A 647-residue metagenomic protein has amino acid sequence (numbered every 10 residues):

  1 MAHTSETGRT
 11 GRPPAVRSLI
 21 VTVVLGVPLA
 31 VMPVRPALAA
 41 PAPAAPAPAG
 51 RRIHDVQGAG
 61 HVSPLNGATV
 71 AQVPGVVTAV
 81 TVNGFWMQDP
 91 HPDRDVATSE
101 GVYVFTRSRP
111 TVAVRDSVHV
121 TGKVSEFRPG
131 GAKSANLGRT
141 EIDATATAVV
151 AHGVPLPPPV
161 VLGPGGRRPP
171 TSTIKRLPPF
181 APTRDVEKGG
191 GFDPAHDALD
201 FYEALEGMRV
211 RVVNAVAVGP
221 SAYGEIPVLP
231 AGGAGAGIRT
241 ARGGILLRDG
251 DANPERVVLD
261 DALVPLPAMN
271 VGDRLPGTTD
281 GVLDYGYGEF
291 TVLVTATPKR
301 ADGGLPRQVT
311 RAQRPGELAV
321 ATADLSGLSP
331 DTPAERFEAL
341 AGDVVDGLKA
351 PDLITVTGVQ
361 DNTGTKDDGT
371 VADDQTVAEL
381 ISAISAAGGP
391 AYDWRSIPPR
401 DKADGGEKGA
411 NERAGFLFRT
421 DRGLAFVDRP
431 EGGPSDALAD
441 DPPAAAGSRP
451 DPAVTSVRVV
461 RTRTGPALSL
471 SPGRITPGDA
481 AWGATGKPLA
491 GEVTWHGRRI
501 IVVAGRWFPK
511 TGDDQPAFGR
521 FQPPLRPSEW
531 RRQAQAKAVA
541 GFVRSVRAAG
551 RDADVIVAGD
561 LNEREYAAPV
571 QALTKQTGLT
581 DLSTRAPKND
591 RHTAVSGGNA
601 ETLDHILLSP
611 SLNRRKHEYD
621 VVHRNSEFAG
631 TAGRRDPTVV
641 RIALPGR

Functional and structural regions predicted by a protein language model:
M1-A42: Secretory targeting and sorting signals
T7-T10, L38-P48, P220-S221, P227-L229 (+1 more regions): Intrinsically disordered, low-complexity polar segments enriched in Ser/Thr/Pro and acidic
P14-V16, A49-D55, Q375-E379, T580-D581: Secondary-structure junction/capping motif
T22-G26, P36, Q72, H119 (+8 more regions): A generic alpha-helix preference that emphasizes hydrophobic side chains
P46-A323, G327-L353, P434-A437, P450-K487 (+2 more regions): Extended non-catalytic accessory segments flanking core domains
L293-R647: Divalent cation-coordinating acidic motifs and surrounding scaffolds that mediate Ca2+/Mg2+/Mn2+/Zn2+-dependent binding
